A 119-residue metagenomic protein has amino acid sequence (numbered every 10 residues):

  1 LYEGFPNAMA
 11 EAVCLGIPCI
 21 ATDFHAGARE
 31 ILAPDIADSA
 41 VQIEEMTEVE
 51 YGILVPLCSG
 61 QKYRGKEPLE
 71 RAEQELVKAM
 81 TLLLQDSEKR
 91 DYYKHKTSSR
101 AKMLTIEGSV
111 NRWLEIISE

Functional and structural regions predicted by a protein language model:
L1-G4, A26-G27: Active-site donor-sugar recognition loop in glycosyltransferases
P6-C14, R29-A33: Short alpha-helical segment that forms part of, or immediately flanks, the ligand-binding pocket in carbohydrate-active
P18-T22, G27, I31-A33, D38-E45: Short hydrophobic beta-strand element within catalytic cores of glycosyltransferases and related nucleotide-activated
E44-D91: C-terminal "capping" alpha-helix adjacent to the active site of nucleotide-linked donor transferases in cell-envelope
K78-E88, M103-E119: C-terminal alpha-helical cap of glycosyltransferases
